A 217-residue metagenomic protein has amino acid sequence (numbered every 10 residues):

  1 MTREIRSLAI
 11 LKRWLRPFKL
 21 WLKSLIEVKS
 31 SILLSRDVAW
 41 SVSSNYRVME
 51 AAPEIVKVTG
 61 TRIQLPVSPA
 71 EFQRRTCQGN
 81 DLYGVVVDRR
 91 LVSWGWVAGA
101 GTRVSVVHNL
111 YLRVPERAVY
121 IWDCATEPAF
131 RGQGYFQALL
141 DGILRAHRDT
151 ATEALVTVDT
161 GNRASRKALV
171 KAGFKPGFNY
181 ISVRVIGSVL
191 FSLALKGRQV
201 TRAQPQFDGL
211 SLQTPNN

Functional and structural regions predicted by a protein language model:
M1-F72: Acyl-donor-binding surface of acyltransferase catalytic domains
L34, K175-V189: Conserved catalytic-core motifs of GNAT/GCN5-like acyltransferases
Q73-C77: Short loop/turn motifs at secondary-structure junctions and domain boundaries
Q78, L82, V86-D123: Conserved acyl-donor/pantetheine-binding loop and adjacent beta-alpha core of acyl/acetyltransferases and related
D123-P128, G132-A146, K167-K171: Conserved acetyl-CoA-binding loop-helix of GNAT-fold acetyltransferases
H147-V158: Conserved GNAT acetyl-CoA-binding A-motif
T160-Y180: Conserved active-site alpha-helix within GNAT-family acetyltransferase domains
Q204-N217: Long, compositionally biased intrinsically disordered regions
